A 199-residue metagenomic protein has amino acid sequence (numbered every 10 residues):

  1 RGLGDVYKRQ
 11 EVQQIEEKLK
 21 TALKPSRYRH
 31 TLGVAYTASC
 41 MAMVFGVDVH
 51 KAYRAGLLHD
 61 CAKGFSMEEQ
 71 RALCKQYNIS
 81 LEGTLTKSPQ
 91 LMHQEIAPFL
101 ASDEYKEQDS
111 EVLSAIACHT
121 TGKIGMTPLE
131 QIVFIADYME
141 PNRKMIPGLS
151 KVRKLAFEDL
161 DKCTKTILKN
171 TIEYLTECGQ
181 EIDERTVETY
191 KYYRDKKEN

Functional and structural regions predicted by a protein language model:
R1-Y7: Short, small-residue-biased leader/transition segments that mark boundaries at the very start of proteins
E17-A22, V44-T166: Divalent metal-dependent catalytic cores for phosphoryl transfer on phosphate-bearing substrates
P25-R27: A short, charge-rich alpha-helical start-of-domain segment used by transcription regulators
H30: N-terminal glycine-rich anion-binding loops that anchor highly charged ligand groups
E173-N199: Charged phosphate-binding loop/patch that engages nucleotide di/tri-phosphates or the phosphate backbone of nucleic
